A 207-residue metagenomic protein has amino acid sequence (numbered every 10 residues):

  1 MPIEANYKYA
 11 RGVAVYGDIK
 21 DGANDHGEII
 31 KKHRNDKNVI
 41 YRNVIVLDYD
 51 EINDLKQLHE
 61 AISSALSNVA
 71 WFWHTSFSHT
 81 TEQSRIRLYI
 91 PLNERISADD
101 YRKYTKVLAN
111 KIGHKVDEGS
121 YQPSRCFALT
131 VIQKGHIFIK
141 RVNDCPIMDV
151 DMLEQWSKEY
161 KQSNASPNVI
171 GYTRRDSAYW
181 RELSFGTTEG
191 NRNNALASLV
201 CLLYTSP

Functional and structural regions predicted by a protein language model:
M1, D18-D21, E28-K31, R42-L47 (+4 more regions): N-terminal nicking endonuclease/strand-transfer module with a His-rich metal-binding environment and a catalytic Tyr
M1, E94, A109-N168, L199: Catalytic "initiation/cleavage/transfer" segments centered on a nucleophilic residue and adjacent nucleic-acid-engaging
M1-V44, N53-S64: DNA replication initiation on ssDNA origins
G17, T75-H79, S124-C126: Short, glycine/charge-rich beta-strand/loop segments that flank catalytic centers and engage negatively charged groups
D36-S64, F77-D99, K103-V107, K111 (+2 more regions): Modules that initiate DNA replication and primer synthesis
N43-I45, V69, R125: A generic secondary-structure signal marking the coil-to-beta-strand transition
S67-N68, G113: Residue-level recognition of short, structured coil/turn motifs that connect secondary structure elements
N68-S76: Well-ordered mid-protein domain cores that form the structural environment of catalytic cofactors
